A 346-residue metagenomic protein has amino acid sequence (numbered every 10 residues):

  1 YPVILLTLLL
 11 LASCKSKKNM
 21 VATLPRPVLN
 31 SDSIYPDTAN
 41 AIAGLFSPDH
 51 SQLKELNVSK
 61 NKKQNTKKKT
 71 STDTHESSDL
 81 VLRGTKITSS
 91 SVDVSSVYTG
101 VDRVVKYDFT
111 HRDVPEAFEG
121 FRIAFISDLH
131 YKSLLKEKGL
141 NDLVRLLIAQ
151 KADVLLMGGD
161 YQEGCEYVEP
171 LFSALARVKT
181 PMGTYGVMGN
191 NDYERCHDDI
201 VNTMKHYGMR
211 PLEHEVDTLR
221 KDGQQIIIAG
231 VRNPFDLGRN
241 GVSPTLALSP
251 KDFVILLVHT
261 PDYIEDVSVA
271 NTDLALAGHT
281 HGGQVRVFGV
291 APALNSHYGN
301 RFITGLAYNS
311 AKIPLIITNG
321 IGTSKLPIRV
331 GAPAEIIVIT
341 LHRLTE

Functional and structural regions predicted by a protein language model:
C14-R122, S133: Acidic, histidine-bearing metal-coordination/catalytic regions of metal-dependent phosphoesterases
G84-T85, S91-S96, D108-T110, F172-L237 (+1 more regions): Extended active-site neighborhood of metal-dependent phosphoesterases/phosphodiesterases
G100-D102, V114-N202, Y207-R210: Membrane-embedded segments
D102, H111-A124, M209-R210, D217-G230 (+2 more regions): Beta-strand-turn-beta hairpins that frame and shape the catalytic cleft of phosphate-ester-processing enzymes
S127-Y131, G159-Y161, N190-N191, E215-V216 (+4 more regions): Active-site metal-binding loops of divalent metal-dependent hydrolases
A176, P261-T340, L344-T345: Conserved beta-sheet core of the metallophosphoesterase superfamily
L246-L256: Short beta-strand/loop segments at the ligand-binding rim of alpha/beta enzyme cores
